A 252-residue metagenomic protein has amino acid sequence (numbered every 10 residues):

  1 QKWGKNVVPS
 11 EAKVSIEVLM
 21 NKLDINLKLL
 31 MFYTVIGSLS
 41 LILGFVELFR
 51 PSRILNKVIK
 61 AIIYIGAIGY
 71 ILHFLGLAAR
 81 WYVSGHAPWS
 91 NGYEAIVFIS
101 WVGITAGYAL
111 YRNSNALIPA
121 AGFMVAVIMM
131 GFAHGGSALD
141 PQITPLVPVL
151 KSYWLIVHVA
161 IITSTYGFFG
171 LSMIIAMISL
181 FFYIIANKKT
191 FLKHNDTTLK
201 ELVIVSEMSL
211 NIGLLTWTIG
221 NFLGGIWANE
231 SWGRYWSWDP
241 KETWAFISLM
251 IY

Functional and structural regions predicted by a protein language model:
Q1-L19: Soluble extramembrane regions of membrane proteins in the secretory/endomembrane system
E11-V14, Y183-I185, L192: Juxtamembrane/interface motifs at transmembrane-helix termini
N26-P51, I59-T144, L150, W154-I185 (+2 more regions): Hydrophobic cores of alpha-helical transmembrane segments in multi-pass integral membrane proteins
I54: Solvent-exposed interhelical
N187-L199: Juxtamembrane inter-helical linkers in multi-pass membrane proteins
Y235-W238: Hydrophobic alpha-helical bundle architecture
